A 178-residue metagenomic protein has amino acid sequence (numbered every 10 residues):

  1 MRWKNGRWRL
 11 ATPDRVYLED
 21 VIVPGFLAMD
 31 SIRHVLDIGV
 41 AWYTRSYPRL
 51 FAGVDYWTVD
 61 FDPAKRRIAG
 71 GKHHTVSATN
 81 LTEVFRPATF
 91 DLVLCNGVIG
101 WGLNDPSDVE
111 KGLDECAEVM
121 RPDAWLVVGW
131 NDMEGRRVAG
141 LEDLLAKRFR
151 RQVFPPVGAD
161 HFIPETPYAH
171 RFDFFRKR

Functional and structural regions predicted by a protein language model:
M1-D30: Class I SAM-dependent methyltransferase Rossmann-like catalytic core, especially the SAM/SAH-binding loop
H34-T82: Class I SAM-dependent methyltransferase SAM/SAH-binding core
A41-W42, N131-R136: Short "lid" loop at the C-terminus of a central beta-strand within the Rossmann-like core of SAM-dependent
T79-L94: A short acidic, Gly/Pro-enriched loop at the edge of an enzyme's catalytic core that lines a small-molecule cofactor
D91-P106: A short SAM/SAH-binding and catalytic strip from SAM-dependent methyltransferases
D108-P122: A short glycine-rich, Lys/Arg-flanked "PGG" loop and its adjoining helix->strand segment in the class I
M120-N131: Conserved beta-strand signature within the Rossmann-like core of class I S-adenosyl-L-methionine
G135-R178: Class I S-adenosyl-L-methionine
